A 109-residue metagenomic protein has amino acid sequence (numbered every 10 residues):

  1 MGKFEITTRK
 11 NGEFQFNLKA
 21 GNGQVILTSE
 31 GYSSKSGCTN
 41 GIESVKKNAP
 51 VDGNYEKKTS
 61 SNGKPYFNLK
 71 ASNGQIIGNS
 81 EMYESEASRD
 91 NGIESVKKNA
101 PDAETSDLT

Functional and structural regions predicted by a protein language model:
K3-T7, E13-G21, I26-Y32, G41-V45 (+5 more regions): A structural feature that tracks compact, well-ordered secondary-structure segments with a strong bias toward
K47-A49: Short, charge-rich, low-complexity alpha-helical interaction segments
D52-N54, L108: A short, aromatic/hydrophobic, helix- or strand-capping loop or linear motif that either lines the entrance/gate
A103-E104, T109: Terminal interaction module
